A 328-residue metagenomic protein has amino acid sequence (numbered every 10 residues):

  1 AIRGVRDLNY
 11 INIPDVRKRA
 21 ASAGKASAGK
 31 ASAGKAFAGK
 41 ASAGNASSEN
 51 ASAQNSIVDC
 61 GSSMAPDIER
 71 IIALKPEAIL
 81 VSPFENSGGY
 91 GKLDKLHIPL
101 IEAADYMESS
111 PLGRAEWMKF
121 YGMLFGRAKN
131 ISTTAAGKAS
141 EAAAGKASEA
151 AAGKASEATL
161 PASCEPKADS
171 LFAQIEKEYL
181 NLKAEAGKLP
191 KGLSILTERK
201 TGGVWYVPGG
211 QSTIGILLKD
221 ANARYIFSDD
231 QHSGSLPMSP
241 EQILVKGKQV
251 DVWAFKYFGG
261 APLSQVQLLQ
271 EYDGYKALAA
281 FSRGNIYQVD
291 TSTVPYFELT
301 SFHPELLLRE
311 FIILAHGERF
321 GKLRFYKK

Functional and structural regions predicted by a protein language model:
A1-K30, K35, G39-K328: N-terminal ligand-binding lobe of clamshell/alpha-beta domains
